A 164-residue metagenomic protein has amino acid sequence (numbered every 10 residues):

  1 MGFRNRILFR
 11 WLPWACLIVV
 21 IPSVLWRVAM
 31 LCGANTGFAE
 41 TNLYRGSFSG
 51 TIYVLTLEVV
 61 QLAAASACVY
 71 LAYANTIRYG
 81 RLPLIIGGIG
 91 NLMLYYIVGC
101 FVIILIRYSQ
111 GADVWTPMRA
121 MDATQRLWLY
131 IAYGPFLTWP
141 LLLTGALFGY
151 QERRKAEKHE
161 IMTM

Functional and structural regions predicted by a protein language model:
G2-C16, S47-Y53, T76-I86, Q125-I131: Membrane-interface helix-boundary signature
G2-N5, A72-Y79, L141-M164: Cytosolic juxtamembrane helix at the C-terminal end of the final transmembrane segment
W14-V20, R81-G99, M164: Transmembrane alpha-helical segments of multi-pass membrane proteins
I21-L55: Hydrophobic transmembrane helix segments
P22-A34, M93-Q110: C-terminal TM-helix exit segments that contain a strictly Trp-centered aromatic cap at the helix terminus
G37-F48, C100-Y130: Interfacial non-cytosolic loop connecting adjacent transmembrane helices
S49-A72, L92: Core segments of alpha-helical transmembrane spans in multipass integral membrane proteins
T51-L62, A123-T144: Hydrophobic alpha-helical transmembrane segments
